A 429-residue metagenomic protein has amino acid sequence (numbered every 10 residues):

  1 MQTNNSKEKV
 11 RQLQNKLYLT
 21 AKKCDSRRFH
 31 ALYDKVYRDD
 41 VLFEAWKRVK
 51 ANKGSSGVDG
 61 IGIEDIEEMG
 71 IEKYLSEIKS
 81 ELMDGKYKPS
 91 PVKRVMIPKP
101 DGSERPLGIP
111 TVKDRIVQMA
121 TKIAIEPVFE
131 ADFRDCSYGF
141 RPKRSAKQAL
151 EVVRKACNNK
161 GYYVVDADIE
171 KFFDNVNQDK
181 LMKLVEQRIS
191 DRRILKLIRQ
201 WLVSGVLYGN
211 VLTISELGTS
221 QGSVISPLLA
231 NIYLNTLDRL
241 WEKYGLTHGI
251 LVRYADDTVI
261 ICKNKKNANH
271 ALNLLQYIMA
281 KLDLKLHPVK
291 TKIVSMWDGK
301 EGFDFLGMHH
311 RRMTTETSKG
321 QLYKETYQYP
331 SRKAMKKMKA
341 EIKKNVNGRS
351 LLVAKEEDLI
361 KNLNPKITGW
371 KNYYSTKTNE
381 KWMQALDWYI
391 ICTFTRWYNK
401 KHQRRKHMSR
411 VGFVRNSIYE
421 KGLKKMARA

Functional and structural regions predicted by a protein language model:
M1-A429: Non-catalytic terminal/accessory segments
